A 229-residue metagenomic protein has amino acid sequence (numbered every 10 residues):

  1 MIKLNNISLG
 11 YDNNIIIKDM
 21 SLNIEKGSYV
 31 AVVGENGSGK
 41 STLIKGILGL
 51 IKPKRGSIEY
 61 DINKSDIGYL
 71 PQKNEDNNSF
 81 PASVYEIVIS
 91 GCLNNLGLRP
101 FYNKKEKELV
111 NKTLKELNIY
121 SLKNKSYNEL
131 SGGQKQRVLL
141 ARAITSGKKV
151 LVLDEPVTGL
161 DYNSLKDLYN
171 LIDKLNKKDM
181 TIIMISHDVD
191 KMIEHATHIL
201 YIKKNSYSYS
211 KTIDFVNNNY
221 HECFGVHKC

Functional and structural regions predicted by a protein language model:
L48: Helix-to-loop junction immediately C-terminal to a conserved catalytic motif
K104-L122: Conserved ABC ATPase "signature" region
S126-L130, Q134: Conserved ABC ATPase signature
L151-D154: Catalytic Walker B motif of ABC-type/P-loop ATPase nucleotide-binding domains
S186-H187: H-loop/switch region of ABC-family ATPase nucleotide-binding domains
M192-E194: A short, surface-exposed alpha-helical micro-motif characterized by mixed small hydrophobic and charged/polar residues
I199-T212: H-loop (His-switch) and adjacent beta-strand-loop-beta switch element of ABC-type ATPase nucleotide-binding domains
